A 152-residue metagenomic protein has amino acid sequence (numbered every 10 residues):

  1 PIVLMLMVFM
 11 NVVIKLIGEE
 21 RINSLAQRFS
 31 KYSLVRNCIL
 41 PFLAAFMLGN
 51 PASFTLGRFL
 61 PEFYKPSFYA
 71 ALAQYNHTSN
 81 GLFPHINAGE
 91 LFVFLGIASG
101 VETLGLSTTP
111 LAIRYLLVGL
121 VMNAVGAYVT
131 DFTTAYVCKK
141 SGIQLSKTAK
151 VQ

Functional and structural regions predicted by a protein language model:
P1-P61: Membrane-embedded alpha-helical segments and adjacent helix-loop junctions characteristic of multi-pass solute
I39-L40, K150-Q152: Cytosolic juxtamembrane regulatory segments of multi-pass membrane proteins
A52-V151: C-terminal transmembrane helix pair
